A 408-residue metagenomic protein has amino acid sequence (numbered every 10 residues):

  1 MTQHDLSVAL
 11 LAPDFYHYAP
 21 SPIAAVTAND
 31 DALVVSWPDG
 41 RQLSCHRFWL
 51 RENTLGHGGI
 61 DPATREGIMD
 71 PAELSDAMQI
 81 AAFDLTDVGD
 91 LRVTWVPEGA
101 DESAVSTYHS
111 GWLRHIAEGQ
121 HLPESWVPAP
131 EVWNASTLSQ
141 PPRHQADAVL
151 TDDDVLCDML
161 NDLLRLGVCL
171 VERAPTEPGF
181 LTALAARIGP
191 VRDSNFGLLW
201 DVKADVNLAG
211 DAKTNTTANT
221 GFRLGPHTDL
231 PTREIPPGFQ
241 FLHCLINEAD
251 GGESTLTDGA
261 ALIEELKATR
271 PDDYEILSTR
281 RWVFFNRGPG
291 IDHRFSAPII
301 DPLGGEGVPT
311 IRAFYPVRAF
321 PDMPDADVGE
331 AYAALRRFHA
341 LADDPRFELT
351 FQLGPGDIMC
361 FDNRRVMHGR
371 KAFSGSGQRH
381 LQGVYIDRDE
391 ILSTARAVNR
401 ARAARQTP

Functional and structural regions predicted by a protein language model:
M1-T151: Motif-centric detector for short Cys/His coordination patterns
T2-P13, W126-D158, D162-V168, R173-A174 (+3 more regions): Active-site environment of non-heme Fe oxygenases that use a 2-His-1-carboxylate facial triad
